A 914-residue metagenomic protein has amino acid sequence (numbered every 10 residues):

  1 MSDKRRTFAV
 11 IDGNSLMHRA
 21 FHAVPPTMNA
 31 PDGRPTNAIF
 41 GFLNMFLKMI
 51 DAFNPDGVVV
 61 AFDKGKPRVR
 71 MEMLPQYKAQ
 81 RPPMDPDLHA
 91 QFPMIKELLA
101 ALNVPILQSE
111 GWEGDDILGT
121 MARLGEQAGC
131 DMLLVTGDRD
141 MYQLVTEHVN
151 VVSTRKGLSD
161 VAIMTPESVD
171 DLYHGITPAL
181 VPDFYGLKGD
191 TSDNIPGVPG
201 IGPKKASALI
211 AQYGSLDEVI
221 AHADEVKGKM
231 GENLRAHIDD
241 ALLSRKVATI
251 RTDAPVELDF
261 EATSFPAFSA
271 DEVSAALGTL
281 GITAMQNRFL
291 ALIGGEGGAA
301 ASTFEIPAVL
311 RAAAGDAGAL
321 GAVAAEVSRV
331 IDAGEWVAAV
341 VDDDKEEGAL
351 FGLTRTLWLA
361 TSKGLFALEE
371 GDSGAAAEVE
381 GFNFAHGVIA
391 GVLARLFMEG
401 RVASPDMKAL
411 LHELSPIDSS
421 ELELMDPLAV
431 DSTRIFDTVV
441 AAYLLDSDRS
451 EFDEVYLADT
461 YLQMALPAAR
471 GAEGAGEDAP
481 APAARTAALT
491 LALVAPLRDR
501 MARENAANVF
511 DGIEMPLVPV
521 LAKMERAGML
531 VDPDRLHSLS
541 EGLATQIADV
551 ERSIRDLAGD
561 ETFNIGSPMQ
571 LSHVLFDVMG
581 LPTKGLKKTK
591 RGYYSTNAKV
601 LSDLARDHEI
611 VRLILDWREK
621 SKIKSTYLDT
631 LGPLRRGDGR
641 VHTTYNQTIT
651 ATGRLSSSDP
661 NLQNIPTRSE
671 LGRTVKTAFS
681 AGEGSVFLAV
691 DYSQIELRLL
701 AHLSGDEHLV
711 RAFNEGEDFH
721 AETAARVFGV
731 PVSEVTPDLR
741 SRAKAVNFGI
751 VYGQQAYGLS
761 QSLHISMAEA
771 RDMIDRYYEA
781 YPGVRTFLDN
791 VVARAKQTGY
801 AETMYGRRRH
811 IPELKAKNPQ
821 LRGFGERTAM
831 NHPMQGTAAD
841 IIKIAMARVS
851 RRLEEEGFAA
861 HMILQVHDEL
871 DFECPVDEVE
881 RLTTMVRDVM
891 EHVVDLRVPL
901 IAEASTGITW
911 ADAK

Functional and structural regions predicted by a protein language model:
S2-K4, P26-N29, A79-V256: Extended two-metal-dependent nuclease catalytic cores across DNA- and RNA-processing enzymes
R6-A9, R19-V59, P75-Q76, Q80-D87 (+4 more regions): Conserved RNase H-like, two-metal-ion catalytic cores of nucleic-acid enzymes
Q76-A90, M141, T146-G175, G231-N233 (+2 more regions): Short alpha-helix plus adjacent loop in nuclease-associated cores
F184-V219, L462-L539, A743-F748, G753-G758 (+2 more regions): Acidic, Mg2+-coordinating catalytic module of metal-dependent nucleases/exonucleases that use a two-metal-ion mechanism
H237-E380, R485-T667, V686, E696 (+6 more regions): Conserved "right-hand" nucleotidyltransferase catalytic core of DNA-directed polymerases
A360, L445-A468, P482-T490, Q647-V732: Function-dense linear segments that define catalytic or interfacial modules in macromolecule-processing proteins
K523-R526, R635-R636, H642-T643, Q647-T650 (+5 more regions): Conserved catalytic core of nucleic-acid polymerases
T545-R552, D556, D560-E609, E779-R827 (+2 more regions): C-terminal polymerase-core module
